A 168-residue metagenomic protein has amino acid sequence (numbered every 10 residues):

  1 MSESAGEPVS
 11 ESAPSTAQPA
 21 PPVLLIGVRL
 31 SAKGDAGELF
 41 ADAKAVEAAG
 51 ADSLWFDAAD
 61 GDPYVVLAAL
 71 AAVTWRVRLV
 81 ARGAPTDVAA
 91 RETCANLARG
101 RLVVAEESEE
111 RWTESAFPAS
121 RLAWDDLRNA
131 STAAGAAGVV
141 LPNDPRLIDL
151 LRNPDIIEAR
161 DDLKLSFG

Functional and structural regions predicted by a protein language model:
M1-T74, N143-D144: N-terminal beta1-alpha1-beta2 module of alpha/beta enzyme domains
P22-A32, D52-F56, V77-G83, G100-P118 (+1 more regions): Hydrophobic faces of well-ordered beta-strands that scaffold small-molecule active sites in alpha/beta enzyme cores
G34-V46, A89-R91, S120-A130: Short, acidic/polar
A48-A49, L97, A134: Structural motif
D60-A68, D87-A90, S120-W124, R146-N153: Active-site-adjacent beta->alpha loops and helix N-cap segments on the catalytic face of soluble alpha/beta enzymes
V88-R99: A generic, well-ordered mixed alpha/beta core segment in the N-terminal half of proteins
S131-N153: Substrate-binding cleft of secreted/luminal carbohydrate-active enzymes
P145-G168: C-terminal helical cap(s) of enzyme catalytic domains, especially alpha/beta-barrels
